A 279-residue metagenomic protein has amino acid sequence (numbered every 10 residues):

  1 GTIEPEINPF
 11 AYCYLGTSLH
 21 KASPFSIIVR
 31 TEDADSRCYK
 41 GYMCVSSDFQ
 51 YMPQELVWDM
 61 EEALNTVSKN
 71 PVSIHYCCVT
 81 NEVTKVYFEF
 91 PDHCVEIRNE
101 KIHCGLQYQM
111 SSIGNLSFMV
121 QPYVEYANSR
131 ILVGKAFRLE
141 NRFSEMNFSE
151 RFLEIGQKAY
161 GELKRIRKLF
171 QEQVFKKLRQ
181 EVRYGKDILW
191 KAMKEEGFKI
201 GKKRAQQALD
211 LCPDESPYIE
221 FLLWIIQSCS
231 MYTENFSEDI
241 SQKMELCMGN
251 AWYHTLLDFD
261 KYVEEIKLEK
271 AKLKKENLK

Functional and structural regions predicted by a protein language model:
G1-D59: Feature for intrinsically disordered/low-complexity regulatory segments and propeptides
G1-Y12, Y76-T80, P91-K279: Intrinsically disordered, low-complexity regions enriched in serine/threonine
D33-K40, M60, T66, E264-K279: Polar low-complexity intrinsically disordered regions
G41-E96: Long, contiguous regulatory modules within eukaryotic nuclear regulatory proteins
